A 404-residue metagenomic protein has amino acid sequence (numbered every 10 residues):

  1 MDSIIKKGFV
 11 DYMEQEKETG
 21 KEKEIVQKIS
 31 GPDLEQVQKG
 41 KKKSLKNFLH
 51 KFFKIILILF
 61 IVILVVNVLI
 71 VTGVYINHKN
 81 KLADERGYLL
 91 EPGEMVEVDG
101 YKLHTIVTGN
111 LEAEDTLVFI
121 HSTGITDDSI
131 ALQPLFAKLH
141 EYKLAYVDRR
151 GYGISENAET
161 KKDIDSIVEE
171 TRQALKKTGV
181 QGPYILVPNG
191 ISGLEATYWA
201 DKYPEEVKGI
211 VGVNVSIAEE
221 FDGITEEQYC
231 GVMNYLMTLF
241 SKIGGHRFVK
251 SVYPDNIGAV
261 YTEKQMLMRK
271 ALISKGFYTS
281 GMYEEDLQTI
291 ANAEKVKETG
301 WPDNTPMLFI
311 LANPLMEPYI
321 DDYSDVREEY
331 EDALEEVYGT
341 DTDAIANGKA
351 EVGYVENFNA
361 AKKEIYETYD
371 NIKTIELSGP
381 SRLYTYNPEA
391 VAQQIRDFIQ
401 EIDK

Functional and structural regions predicted by a protein language model:
E14, I25-D115, E141-Y142, A360-K363 (+1 more regions): Alpha/beta-hydrolase fold catalytic core
H104-I154: Conserved HGGG/HGGXW glycine-rich cap/lid loop of the alpha/beta-hydrolase fold
D148, V213-N214, I310: Alpha/beta-hydrolase-fold catalytic nucleophile elbow
R149-V187: Active-site loop/oxyanion-hole signature of alpha/beta-hydrolase fold enzymes
G182-I224: Conserved hydrolase catalytic core segment
V213-R247: A catalytic-pocket lid/entrance helix-loop region that shapes and gates access to the active site across common
T262-T368: Conserved serine/cysteine hydrolase catalytic core
A360, E364-K404: Catalytic active-site module of serine/aspartate enzymes centered on a nucleophile-bearing elbow/loop
